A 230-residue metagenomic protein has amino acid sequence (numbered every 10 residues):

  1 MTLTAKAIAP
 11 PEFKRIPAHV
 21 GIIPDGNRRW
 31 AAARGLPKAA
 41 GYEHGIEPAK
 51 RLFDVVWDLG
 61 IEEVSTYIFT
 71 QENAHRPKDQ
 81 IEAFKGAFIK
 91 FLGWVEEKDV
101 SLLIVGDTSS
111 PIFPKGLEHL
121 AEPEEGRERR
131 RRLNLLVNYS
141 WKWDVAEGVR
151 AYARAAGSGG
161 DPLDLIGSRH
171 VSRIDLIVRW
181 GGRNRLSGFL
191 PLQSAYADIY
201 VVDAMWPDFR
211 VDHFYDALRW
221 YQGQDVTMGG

Functional and structural regions predicted by a protein language model:
M1-G230: Flexible, compositionally biased loop and terminal segments
